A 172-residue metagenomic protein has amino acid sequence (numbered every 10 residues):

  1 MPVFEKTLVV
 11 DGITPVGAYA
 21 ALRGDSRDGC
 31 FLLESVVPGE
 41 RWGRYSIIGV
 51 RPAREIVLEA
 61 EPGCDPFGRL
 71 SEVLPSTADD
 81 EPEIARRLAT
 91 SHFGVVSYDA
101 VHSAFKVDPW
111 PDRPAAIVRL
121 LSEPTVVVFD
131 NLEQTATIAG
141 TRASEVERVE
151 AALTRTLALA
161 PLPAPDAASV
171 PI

Functional and structural regions predicted by a protein language model:
M1-I172: Signature of the chorismate-utilizing enzyme
